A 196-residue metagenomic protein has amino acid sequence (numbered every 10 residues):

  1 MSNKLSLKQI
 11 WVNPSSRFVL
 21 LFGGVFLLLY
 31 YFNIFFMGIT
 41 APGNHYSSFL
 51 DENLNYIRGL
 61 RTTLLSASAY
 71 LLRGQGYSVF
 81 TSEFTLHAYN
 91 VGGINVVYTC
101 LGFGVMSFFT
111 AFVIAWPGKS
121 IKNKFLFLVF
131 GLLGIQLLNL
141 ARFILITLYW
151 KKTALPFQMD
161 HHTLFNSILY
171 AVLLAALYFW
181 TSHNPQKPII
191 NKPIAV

Functional and structural regions predicted by a protein language model:
M1-V196: Hydrophobic N-terminal alpha-helices or hydrophobic patches in metabolic proteins across all domains of life
